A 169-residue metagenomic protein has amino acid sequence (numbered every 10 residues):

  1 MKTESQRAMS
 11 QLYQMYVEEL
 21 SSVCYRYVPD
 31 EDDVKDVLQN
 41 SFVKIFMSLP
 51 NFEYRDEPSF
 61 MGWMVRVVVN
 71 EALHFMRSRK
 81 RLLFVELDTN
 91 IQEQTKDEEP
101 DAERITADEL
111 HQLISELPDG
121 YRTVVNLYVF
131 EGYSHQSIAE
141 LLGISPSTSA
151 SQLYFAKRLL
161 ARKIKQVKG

Functional and structural regions predicted by a protein language model:
K2-S22: A short, charge-rich alpha-helical start-of-domain segment used by transcription regulators
K2-T3, R26, F42-E57, R79: Sigma70-family region 2
M15-E18, R26-Y27, N126-Y133: Short helix-capping/turn signature of helix-turn-helix
S22, D36-V43, P58-N70: Structural recognition of an alpha-helix C-terminal capping motif at a helix-to-coil junction
N51, V65-V85, E103, F155: Arg/Lys-rich amphipathic alpha helix in sigma70-family domain 2
H74, L82-L110: Internal acidic/polar
Q112-T123, E131-T148, R162: Helix-turn-helix DNA-binding module
R122, K157-G169: Short, Lys/Arg-enriched C-terminal cap helix and immediately downstream tail that follows
